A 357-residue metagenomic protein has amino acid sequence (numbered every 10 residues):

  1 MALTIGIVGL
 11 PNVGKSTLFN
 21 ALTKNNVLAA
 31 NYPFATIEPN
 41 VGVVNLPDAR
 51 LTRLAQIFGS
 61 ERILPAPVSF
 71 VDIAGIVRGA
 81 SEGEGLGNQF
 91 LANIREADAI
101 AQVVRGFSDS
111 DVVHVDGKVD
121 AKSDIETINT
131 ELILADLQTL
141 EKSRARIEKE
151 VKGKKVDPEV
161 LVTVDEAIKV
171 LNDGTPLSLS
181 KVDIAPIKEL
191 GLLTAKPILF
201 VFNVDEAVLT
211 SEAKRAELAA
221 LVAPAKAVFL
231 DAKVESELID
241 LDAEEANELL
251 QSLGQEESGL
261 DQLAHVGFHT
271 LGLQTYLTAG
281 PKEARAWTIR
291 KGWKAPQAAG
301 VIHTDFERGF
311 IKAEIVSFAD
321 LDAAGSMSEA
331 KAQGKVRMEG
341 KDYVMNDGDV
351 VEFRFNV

Functional and structural regions predicted by a protein language model:
M1-D111: Conserved G1/Walker A P-loop phosphate-binding module
A2-V8, V13, F19, R146-N346 (+1 more regions): C-terminal-of-GTPase-core extension/linker across diverse P-loop GTPases
L22-Y32, P39-V41, A49, R53 (+14 more regions): Residue-level signal for pocket-adjacent positions within structured domains
F34, D48-L51, L64-F70, E84-D98 (+8 more regions): Amphipathic alpha-helical transducer elements in NTP-driven molecular machines
T36, L86-G87, G117-D120, A216-A219: Glycine-rich, phosphate-binding/catalytic loops in enzymes
G42-P47, A74-E84, R95-D157, V170-V182 (+1 more regions): Conserved Switch II/interswitch segment of TRAFAC-class P-loop GTPases
I57-E61, K118, A330: Short intrinsically disordered coil segments
